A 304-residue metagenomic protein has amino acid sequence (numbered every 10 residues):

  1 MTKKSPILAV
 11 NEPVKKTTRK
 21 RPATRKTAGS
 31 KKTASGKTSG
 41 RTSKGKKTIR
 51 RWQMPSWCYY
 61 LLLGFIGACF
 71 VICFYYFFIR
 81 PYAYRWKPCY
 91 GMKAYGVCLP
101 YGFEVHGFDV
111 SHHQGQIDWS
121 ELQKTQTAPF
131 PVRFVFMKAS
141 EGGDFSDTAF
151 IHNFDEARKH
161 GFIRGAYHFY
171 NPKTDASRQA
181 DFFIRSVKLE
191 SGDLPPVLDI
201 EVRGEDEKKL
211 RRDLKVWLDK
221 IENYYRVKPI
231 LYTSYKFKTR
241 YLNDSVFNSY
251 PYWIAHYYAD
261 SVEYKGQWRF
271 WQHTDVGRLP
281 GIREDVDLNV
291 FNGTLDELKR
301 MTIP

Functional and structural regions predicted by a protein language model:
M1-K44: N-terminal targeting leaders characterized by basic, low-complexity, disordered sequences that direct proteins
K46-F70: N-terminal Sec-pathway targeting helices
C69-P88: Membrane-interface motif at the C-terminal end of an N-terminal transmembrane signal
R85-K87, G91-Q114, N243, F247-P304: Functionally critical loop-and-helix segments that line ligand-binding/catalytic clefts of soluble enzyme domains
W86-Y95, L99-D118, K124-L218, E222-Y224: Substrate-binding cleft of extracellular glycoside hydrolase catalytic domains
Q116-W119, K238-R240: Short, well-ordered alpha-helical microsegments
D144, K173, K238, S261 (+1 more regions): Flexible, glycine-rich phosphate/dinucleotide-binding loops and adjacent beta-alpha linkers at cofactor/substrate
L194-K265: Catalytic domains of cell-wall/extracellular-matrix polysaccharide-remodeling enzymes, centered on de-N-acetylation
